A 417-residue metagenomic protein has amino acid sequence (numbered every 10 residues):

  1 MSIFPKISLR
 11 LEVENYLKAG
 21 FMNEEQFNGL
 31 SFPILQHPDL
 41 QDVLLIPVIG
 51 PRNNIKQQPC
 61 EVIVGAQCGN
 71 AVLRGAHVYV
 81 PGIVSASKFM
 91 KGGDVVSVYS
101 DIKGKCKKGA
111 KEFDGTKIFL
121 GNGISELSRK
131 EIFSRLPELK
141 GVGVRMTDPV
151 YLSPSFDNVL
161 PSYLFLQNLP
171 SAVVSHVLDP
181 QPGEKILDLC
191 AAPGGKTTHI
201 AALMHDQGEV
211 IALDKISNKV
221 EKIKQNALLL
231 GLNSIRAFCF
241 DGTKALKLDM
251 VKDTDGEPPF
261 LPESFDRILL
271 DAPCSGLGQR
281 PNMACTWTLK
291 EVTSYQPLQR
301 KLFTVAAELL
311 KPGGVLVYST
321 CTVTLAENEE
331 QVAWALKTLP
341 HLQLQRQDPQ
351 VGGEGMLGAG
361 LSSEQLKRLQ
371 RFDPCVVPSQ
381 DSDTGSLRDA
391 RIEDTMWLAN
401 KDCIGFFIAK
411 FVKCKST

Functional and structural regions predicted by a protein language model:
M1-G194, T198-L203, S217, E221 (+2 more regions): Glycine-rich nucleotide cofactor-binding entry segment
Y16, Y151-N158, S162, A245-S275 (+6 more regions): C-terminal catalytic and target-recognition region of SAM-dependent MTase-like enzymes, primarily methyltransferases
Y99, L187-L189, L213, F238 (+1 more regions): The conserved SAM/SAH-binding core of class I Rossmann-like methyltransferase domains, concentrating on the hydrophobic
K105, G195, G276-L277, L325: Short glycine-rich, flexible loops that bind phosphorylated cofactors or substrates
P182, D206, G231-S234, S264 (+1 more regions): Short loop/turn motifs at secondary-structure junctions
Q207-I211: Short beta-strand element of Class I
L213-E263: S-adenosyl-L-methionine
